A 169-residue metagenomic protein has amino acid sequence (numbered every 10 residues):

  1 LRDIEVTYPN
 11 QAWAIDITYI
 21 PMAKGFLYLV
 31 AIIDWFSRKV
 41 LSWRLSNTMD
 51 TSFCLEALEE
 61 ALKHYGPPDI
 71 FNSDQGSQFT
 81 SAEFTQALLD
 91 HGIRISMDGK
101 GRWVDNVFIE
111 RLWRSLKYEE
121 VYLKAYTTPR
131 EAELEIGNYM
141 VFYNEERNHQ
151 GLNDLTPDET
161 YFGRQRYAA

Functional and structural regions predicted by a protein language model:
L1-A169: Charged DNA-binding/catalytic regions of mobile-element recombinases
